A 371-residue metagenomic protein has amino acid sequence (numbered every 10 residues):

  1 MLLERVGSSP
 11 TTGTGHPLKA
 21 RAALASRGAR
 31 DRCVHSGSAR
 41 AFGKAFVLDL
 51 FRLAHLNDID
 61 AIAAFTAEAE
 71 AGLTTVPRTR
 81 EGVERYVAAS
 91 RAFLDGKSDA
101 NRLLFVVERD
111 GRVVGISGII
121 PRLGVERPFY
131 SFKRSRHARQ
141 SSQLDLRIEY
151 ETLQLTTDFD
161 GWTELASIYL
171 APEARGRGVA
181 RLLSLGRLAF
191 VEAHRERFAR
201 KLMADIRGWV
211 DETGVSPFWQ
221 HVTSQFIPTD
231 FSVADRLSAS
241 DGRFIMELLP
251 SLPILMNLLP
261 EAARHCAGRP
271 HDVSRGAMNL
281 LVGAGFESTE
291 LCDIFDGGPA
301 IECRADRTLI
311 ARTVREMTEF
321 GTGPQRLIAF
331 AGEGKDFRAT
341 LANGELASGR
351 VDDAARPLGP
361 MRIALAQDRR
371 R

Functional and structural regions predicted by a protein language model:
E4-T11, R21: Short, positively charged low-complexity motifs
L50-I62: A short beta-loop-alpha structural element at the N-terminal edge of CoA-dependent acyl/N-acetyltransferase catalytic
T75-V114, G118-R136: Active-site rim helix/loop that mediates acceptor-substrate recognition in acyltransferases
R102, V106, G124-E126, R197-L346: Extended, composition-driven regions rather than compact fold-specific motifs
P121-S167, F226, D230-R243, L249: Conserved acyl-donor/pantetheine-binding loop and adjacent beta-alpha core of acyl/acetyltransferases and related
F159-I168, V191-R207: Conserved GNAT acetyl-CoA-binding A-motif
L170, R175-V191: Conserved acetyl-CoA-binding loop-helix of GNAT-fold acetyltransferases
F337-A366: Short beta-strand-centered segments at strand-helix junctions
